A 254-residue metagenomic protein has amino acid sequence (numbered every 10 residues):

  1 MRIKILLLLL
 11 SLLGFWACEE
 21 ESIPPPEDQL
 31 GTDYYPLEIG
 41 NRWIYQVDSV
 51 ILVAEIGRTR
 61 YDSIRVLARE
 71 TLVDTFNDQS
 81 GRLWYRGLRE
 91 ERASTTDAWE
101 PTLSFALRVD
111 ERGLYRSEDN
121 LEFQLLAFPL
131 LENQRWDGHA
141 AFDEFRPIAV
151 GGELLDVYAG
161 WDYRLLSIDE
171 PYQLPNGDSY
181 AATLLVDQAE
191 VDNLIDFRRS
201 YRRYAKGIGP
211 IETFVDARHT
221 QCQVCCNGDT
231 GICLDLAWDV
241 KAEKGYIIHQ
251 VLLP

Functional and structural regions predicted by a protein language model:
M1-R2, E19: N-terminal hydrophobic targeting signals that begin at the initiator methionine
R2-L9: Sec-dependent signal peptide recognition, specifically the positively charged N-region followed immediately by
G14-A17: C-terminal motif of bacterial Sec signal peptides marking the signal peptidase cleavage site
E19-P254: Conserved functional acidic sites
